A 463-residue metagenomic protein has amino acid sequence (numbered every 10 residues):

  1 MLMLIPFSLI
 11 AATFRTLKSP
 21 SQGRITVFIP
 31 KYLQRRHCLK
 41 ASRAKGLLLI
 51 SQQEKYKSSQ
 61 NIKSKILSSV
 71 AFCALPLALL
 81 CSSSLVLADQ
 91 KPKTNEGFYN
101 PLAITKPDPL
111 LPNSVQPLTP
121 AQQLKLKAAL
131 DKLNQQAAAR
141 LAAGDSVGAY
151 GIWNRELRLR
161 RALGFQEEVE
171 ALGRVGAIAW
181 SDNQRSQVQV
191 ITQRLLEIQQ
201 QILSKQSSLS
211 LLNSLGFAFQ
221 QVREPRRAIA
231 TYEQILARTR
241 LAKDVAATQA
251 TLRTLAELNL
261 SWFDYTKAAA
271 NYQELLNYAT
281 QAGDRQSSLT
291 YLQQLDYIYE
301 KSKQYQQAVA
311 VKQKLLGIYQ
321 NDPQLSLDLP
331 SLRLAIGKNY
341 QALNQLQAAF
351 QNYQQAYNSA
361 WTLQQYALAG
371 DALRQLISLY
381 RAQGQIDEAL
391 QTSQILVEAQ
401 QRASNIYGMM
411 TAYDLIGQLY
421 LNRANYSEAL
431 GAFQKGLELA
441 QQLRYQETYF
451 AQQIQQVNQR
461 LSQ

Functional and structural regions predicted by a protein language model:
L2-R36, R43, S51, A71 (+1 more regions): N-terminal leader/linker segments that initiate helical-solenoid repeat arrays
Q122-L124, A143, R161-F165, D182 (+8 more regions): Short coil/turn linkers that connect adjacent helices within long alpha-helical scaffolds, especially alpha-solenoid
K127-A128, V147, Q166, Q206 (+8 more regions): Residue signature of alpha-solenoid helical repeat architecture, marking inter-repeat boundaries and helix-start
D131, E170, S210, A250 (+6 more regions): Residue register of alpha-helical TPR repeats
L157-R158, L196-I198, Q234-R238, E274-Y278 (+5 more regions): Amphipathic alpha-helical segments of tetratricopeptide repeats
